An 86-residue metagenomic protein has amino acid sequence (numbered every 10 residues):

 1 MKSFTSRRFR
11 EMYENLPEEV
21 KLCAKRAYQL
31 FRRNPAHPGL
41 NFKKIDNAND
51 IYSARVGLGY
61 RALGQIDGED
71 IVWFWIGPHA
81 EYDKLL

Functional and structural regions predicted by a protein language model:
K2-F4, E11, E18, V56-L86: Enriched for short, Lys/Arg-rich terminal
Y13, Y28: Short amphipathic alpha-helical/adjacent loop interface patches that line ligand and macromolecule-binding sites
N15-E18, R33: Secondary-structure boundary motif
Q29-A54: A short, surface-exposed loop/turn module that caps and links secondary-structure elements
